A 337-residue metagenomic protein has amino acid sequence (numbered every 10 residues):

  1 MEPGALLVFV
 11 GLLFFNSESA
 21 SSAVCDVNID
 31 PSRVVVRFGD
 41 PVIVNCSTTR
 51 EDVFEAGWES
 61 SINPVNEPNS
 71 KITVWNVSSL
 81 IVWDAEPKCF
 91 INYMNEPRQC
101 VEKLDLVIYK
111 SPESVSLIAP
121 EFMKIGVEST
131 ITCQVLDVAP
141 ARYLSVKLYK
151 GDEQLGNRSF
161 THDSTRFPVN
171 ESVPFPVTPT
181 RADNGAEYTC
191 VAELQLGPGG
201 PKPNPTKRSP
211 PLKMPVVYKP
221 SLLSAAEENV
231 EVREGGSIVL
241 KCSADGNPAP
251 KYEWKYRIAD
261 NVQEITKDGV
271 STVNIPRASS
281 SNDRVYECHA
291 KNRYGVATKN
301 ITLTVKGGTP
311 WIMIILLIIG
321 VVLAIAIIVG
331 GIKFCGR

Functional and structural regions predicted by a protein language model:
M1-V34, F38-D40, N45-N63, I81-L106 (+2 more regions): N-terminal Sec-dependent signal peptide, specifically the hydrophobic helical h-region
P3-L7, V36-P41, P68-S70, S78-F90 (+9 more regions): Solvent-exposed loop/turn motifs of extracellular immunoglobulin-like beta-sandwich domains
S21-D30, S111-P120, Y218-E227: Proline-enriched interdomain boundary motifs that mark the N-terminal boundary and often initiate the first structured
D30-V36, I118-K124, L136, E227-V232 (+1 more regions): Short beta-strand segments of immunoglobulin-like
R50-I62, D137-D152, A244-I258: Solvent-exposed loop segments of extracellular immunoglobulin-like
K88-S111, A186-V217, E287-G308: Extracellular/luminal immunoglobulin-like beta-sandwich modules
T304-V322, G336: Extracellular juxtamembrane-to-transmembrane boundary of type I single-pass membrane glycoproteins
